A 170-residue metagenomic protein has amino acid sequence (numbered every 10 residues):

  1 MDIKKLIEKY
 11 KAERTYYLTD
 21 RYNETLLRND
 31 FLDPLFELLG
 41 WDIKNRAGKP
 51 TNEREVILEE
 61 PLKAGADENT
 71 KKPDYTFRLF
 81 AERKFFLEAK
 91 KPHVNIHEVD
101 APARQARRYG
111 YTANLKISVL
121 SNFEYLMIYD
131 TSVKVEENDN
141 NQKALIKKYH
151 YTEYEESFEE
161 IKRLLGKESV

Functional and structural regions predicted by a protein language model:
M1-I117, I128-S169: A short, conserved, highly charged catalytic patch centered on acidic carboxylates
F123: Carbohydrate-associated surface elements
